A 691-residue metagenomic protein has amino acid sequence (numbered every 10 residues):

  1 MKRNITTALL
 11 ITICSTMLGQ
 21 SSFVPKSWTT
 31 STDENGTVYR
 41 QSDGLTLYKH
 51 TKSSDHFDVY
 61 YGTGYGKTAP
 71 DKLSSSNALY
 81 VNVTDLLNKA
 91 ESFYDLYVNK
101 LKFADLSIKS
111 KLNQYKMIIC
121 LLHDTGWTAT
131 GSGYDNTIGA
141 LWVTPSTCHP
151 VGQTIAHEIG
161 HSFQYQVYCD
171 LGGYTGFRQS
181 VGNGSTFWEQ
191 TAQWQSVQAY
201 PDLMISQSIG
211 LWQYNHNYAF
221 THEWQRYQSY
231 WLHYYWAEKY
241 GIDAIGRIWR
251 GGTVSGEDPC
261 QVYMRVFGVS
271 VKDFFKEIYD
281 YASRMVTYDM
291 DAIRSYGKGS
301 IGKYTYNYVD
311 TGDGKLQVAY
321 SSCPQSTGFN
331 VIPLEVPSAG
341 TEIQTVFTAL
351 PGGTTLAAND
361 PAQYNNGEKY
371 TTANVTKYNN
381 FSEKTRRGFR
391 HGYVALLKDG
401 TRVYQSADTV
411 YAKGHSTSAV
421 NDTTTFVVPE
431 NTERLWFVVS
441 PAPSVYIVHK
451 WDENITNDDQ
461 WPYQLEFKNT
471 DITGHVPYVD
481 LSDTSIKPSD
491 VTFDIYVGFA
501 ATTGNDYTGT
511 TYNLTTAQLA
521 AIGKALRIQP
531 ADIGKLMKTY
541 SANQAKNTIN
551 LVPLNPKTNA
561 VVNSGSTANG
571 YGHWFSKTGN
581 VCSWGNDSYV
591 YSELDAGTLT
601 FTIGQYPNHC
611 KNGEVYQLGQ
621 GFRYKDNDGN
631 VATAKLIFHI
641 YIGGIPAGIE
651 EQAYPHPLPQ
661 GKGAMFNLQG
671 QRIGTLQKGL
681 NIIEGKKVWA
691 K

Functional and structural regions predicted by a protein language model:
M1, G19, G648-E651, G670 (+1 more regions): Terminal processing/anchoring signals of secreted or surface-associated proteins and related intramolecular
M1-R3, L680-K691: C-terminal tail/sorting-segment detector
Q20-F57, Y61-I138, P145-I159, F163-V167 (+1 more regions): Zn2+-dependent metallopeptidase catalytic core
G139-Q207: Zinc-dependent metallopeptidase catalytic helix centered on the HExxH motif and its immediate flanking segment
W212-D291: Active-site-proximal alpha-helical
E257-D490, Y496: Beta/coil-rich, acidic/histidine-enriched accessory regions frequently appended to metallopeptidases
K611-N627: A short beta-strand micro-motif common to beta-rich folds, especially ectodomain repeats
G643-R672: Residue-level detector of functionally pivotal "anchor" positions at catalytic/ligand-binding pockets or at interdomain
